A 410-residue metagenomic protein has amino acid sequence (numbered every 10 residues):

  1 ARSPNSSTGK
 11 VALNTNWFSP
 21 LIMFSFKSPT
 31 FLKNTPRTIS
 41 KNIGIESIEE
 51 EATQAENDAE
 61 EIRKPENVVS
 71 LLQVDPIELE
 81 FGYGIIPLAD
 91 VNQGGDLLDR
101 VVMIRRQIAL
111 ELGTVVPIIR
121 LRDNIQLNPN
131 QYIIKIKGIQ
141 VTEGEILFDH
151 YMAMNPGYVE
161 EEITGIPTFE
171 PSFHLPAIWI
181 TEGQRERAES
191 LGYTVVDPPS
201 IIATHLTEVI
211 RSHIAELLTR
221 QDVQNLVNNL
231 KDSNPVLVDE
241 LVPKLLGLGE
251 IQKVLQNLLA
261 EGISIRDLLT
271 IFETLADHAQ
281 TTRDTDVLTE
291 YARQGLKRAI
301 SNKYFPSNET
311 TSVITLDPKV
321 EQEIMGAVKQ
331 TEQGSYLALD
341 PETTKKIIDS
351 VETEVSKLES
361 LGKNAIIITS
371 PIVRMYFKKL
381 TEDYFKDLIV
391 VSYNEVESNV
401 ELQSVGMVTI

Functional and structural regions predicted by a protein language model:
A1, I43-I410: Membrane-embedded alpha-helical signal segments
R2-T8, N14-T30, N34-T35: Low-acidity, Ser/Thr- and Arg-rich intrinsically disordered low-complexity segments
P36-G44: Alpha-helical membrane-embedded segments
